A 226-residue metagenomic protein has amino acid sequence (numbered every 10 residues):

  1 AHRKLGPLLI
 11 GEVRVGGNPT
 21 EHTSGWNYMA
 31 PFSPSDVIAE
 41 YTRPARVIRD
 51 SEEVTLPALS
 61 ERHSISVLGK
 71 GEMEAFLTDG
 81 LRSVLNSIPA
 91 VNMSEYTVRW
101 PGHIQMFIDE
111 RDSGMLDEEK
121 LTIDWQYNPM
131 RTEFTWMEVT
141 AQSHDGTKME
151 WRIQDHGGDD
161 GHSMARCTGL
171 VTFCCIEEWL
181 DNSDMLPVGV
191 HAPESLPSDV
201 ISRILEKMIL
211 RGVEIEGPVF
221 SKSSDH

Functional and structural regions predicted by a protein language model:
R3-H226: C-terminal catalytic/substrate-binding lobe primarily of soluble NAD(P)-dependent oxidoreductases
